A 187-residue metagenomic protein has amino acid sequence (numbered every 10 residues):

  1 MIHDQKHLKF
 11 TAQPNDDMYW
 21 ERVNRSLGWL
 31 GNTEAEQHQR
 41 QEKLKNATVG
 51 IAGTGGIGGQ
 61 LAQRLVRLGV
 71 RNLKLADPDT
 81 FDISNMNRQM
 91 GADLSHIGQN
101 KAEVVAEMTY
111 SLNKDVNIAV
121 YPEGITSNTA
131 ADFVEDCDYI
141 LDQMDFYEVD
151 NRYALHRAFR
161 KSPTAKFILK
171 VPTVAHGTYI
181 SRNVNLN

Functional and structural regions predicted by a protein language model:
M1-G50: N-terminal charged helix/coil linker that caps or initiates catalytic domains
H7-P14, N72-N113: Glycine-rich phosphate-binding loop and adjoining beta1-alpha1-beta2 segment of Rossmann-like nucleotide-binding folds
T48, R71-L73, N117: Residues at the starts of beta-strands that form the adenosine-phosphate
V49-T54, L75: Hydrophobic Val/Ile/Leu positions in short beta-strands of Rossmann-like dinucleotide-binding domains
I57-G58: Hydrophobic/small residue at the entry helix of a nucleotide-binding pocket
A62-Q63, A130, H156: Generic hydrophobic/aromatic pocket-lining and core-packing "Φ" positions
G98, A102-R152: A structured beta-alpha segment of the ubiquitous adenosine-cofactor-binding alpha/beta core
T126, D136-N187: E1/E1-like adenylate-forming module used to activate ubiquitin-like modifiers and sulfur-carrier proteins
